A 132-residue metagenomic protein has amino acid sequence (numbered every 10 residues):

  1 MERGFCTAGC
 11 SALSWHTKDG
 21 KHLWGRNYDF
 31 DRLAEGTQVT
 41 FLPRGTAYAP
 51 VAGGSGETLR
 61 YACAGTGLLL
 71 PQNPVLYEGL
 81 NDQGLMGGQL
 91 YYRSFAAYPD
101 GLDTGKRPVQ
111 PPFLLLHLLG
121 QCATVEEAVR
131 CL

Functional and structural regions predicted by a protein language model:
M1-R3, R93, T104-L132: Alpha/propeptide regions of enzymes that mature by internal proteolysis
E2-K106: A contiguous strand-loop segment
